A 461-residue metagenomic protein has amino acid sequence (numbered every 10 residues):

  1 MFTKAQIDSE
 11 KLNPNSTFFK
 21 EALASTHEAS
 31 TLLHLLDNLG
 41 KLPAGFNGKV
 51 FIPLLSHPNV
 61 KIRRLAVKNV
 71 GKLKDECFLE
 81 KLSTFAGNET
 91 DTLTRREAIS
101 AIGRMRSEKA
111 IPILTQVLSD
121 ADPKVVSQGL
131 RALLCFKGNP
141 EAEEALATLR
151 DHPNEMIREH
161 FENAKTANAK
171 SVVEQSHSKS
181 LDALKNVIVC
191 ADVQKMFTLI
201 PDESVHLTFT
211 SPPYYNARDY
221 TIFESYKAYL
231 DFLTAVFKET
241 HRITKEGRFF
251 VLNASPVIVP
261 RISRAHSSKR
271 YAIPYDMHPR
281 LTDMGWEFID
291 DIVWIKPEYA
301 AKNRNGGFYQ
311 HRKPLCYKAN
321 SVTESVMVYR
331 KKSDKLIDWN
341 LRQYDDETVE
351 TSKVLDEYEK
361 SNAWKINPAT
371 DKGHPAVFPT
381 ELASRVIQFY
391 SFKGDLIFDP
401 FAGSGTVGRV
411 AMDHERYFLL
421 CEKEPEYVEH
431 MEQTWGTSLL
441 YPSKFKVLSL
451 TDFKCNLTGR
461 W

Functional and structural regions predicted by a protein language model:
S9-A24, P43-S56, D75-N88, S107-S119 (+3 more regions): Amphipathic alpha-helical scaffolding segments comprising HEAT/armadillo-like alpha-solenoid repeats
T17, A29-L33, D37, K49 (+6 more regions): Alpha-solenoid HEAT/ARM repeat scaffold
E28-S30, G45, V60-K61, E76 (+4 more regions): Alpha-helix N-cap/helix-start positions at coil->helix boundaries
G40, G71, G103, L134-C135 (+1 more regions): Structural signature of alpha-helical solenoid repeat scaffolds
V60-S100, P112: Alpha-helical adaptor scaffolds
E97, D122-K124, Q128, D182 (+2 more regions): Core catalytic lobe of class I
A147-E174: Eukaryotic acidic, Ser/Thr-rich intrinsically disordered low-complexity regions
V172-M196, G436-W461: S-adenosyl-L-methionine
